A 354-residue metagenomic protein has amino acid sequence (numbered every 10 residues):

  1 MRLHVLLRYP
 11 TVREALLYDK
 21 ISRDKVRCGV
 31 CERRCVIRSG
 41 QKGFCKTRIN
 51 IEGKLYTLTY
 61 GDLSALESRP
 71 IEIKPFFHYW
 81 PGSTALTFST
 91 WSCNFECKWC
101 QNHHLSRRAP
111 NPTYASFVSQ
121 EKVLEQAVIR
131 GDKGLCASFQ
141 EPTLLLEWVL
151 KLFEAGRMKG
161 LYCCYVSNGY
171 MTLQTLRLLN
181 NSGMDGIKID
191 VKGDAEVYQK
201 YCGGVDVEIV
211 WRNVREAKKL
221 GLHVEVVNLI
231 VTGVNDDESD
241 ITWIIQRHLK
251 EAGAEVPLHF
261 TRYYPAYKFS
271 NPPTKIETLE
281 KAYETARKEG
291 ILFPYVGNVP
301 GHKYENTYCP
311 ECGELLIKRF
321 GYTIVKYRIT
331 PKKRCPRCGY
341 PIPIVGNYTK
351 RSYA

Functional and structural regions predicted by a protein language model:
M1-S39, V234-A354: Auxiliary Fe-S-binding modules of radical SAM enzymes
M1-S83: Flexible, acidic/Gly-rich N-terminal and inter-domain linker regions that tether and position cofactor-handling modules
V30-I51, T59, W80-S116, P341-N347: Canonical Radical SAM [4Fe-4S] cluster-binding loop centered on the CxxxCxxC motif and its immediate flanking residues
F44-K54, T59-L66, P110-Q120, I324-R334 (+1 more regions): Short cysteine/histidine-rich metal-coordination sites, predominantly Zn2+-binding motifs
L55-W80, T84, K122-Q140, G339-R351: Short Fe-S-cluster ligation motifs
S92, Q101, G131, G183 (+1 more regions): Conserved functional loop/turn residues at catalytic and ligand-binding sites
C97, I189, P294: Conserved, mostly hydrophobic/aromatic
F117-T278, T285: Conserved AdoMet/S-adenosylmethionine-binding subsite of the radical SAM
